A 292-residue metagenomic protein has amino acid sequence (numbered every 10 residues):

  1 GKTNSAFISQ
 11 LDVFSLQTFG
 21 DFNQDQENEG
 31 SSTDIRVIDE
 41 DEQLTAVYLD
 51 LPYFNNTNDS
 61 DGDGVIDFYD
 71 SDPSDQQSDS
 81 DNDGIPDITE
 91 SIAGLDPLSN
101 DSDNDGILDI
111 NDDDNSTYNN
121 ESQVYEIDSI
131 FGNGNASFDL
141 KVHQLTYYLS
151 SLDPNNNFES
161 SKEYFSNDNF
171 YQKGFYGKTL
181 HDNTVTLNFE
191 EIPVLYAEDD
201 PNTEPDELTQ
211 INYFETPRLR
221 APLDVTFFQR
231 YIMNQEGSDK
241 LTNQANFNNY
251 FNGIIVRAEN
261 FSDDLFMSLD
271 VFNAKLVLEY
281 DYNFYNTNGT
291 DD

Functional and structural regions predicted by a protein language model:
G1-G64, G106, D113-D292: Secreted, disulfide-rich extracellular signaling modules
N58-Y118: Extracellular calcium-associated, cysteine-rich motifs in secreted modular proteins
